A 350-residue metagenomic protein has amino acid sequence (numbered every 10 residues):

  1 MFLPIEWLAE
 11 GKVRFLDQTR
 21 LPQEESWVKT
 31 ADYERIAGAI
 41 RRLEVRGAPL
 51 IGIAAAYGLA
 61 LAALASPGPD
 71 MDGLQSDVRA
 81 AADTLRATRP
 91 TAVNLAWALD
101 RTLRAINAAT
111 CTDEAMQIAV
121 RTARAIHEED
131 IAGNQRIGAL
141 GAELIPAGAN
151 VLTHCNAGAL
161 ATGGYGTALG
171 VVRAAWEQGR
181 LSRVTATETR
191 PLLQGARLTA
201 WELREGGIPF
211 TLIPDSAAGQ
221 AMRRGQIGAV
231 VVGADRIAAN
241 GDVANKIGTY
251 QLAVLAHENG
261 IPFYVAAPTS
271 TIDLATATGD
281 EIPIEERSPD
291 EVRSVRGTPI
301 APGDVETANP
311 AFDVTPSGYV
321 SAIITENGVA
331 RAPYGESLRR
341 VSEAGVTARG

Functional and structural regions predicted by a protein language model:
L3-T110: Long amphipathic alpha-helical segments
L16, A54, A96-A98, L152-N156 (+3 more regions): Short beta-strand segments
V28-E44, S76, E143-V151, S294-D304: Short, hydrophobic/aliphatic alpha-helical segments
K29, Y33-I36, A48, G52 (+14 more regions): Generic structural signal for well-ordered, non-membrane alpha-helical segments in soluble metabolic enzymes
R42-G58, L95, T153-G164, N309-I324: Conserved phosphate/anionic-ligand binding catalytic regions in large, soluble enzymes, centered on
N94-V151, S182, A186-V230: Ligand-binding beta-strand-loop-alpha-helix segment within the catalytic cores of soluble metabolic enzymes
G166-E177, A253: Histidine-anchored nucleotide/phosphate-binding helix
L181-S182, T187-G350: Conserved phosphate- and dinucleotide-binding cores of soluble alpha/beta proteins, encompassing both enzyme active
